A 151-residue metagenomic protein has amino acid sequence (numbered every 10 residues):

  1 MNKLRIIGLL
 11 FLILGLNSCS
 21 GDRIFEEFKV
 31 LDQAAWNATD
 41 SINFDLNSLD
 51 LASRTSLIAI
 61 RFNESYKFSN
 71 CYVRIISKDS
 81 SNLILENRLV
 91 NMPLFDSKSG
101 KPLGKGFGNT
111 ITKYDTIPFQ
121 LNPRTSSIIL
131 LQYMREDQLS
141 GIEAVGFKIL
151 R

Functional and structural regions predicted by a protein language model:
M1-I7: Bacterial N-terminal signal peptides that target proteins for export
G15-S18: C-terminal motif of bacterial Sec signal peptides marking the signal peptidase cleavage site
S20-R23: Bacterial signal peptide processing site
F28-S48: Post-signal peptide N-terminal segment of mature Sec-exported envelope proteins
S41-N70: Post-signal-peptide N-terminal segment of Sec-exported extracytoplasmic proteins
D50-I58, P118-R135: Noncatalytic modules at the cell exterior or secretory-pathway interfaces, chiefly beta-strand-rich lectin/adhesion
E64-S65, T110-T116, Q132-I142: Short acidic/polar inter-strand loop motif in beta-rich domains
V90-F119: An anionic, turn-rich surface loop/hairpin at beta-sheet edges that serves as a generic interaction/coordination patch
